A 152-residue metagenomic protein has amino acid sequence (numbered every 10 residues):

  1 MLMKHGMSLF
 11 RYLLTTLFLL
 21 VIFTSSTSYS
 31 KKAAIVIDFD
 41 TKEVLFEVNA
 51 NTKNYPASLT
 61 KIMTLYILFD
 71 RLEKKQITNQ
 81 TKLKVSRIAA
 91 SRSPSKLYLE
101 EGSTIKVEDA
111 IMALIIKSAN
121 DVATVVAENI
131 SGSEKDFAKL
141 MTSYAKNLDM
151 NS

Functional and structural regions predicted by a protein language model:
L2-L14: Bacterial N-terminal signal peptides that target proteins for export
L13-I22: Bacterial N-terminal signal peptides
T24-S152: Active-site-adjacent loops and short helices of periplasmic peptidoglycan-processing enzymes
